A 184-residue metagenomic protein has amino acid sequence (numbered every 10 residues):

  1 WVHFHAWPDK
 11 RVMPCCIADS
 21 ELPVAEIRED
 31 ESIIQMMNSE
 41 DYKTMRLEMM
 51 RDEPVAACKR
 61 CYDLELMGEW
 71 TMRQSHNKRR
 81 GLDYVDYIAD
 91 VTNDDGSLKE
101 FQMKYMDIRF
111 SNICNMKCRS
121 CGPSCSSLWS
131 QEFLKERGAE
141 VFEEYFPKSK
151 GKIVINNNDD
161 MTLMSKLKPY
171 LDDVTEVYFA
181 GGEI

Functional and structural regions predicted by a protein language model:
W1-A18: Active-site and channel-lining beta-strand-loop segments that bind or position nucleotide-derived/phosphorylated
H5, E40-R51, Q102-R109: Short, intrinsically disordered, charge-biased short linear motifs at domain edges
P8-K10, I33, F110, N115: Generic structural signal for small/hydrophobic residues in well-ordered secondary structure, especially within
V12, M45-M50, L167, V174: Generic hydrophobic, helix-prone segments enriched in Leu/Val/Ile
V12-M13, V55-C58, C118: Mature extracytoplasmic/luminal segments of secretory-pathway proteins
C15, M36, K117, C121: Residues that scaffold the ATP/ADP-binding catalytic core of kinase and kinase-like folds
I17-E65: C-terminal accessory region of radical SAM enzymes
P23, E65-I184: Conserved alpha-helical substructure of the radical SAM core
